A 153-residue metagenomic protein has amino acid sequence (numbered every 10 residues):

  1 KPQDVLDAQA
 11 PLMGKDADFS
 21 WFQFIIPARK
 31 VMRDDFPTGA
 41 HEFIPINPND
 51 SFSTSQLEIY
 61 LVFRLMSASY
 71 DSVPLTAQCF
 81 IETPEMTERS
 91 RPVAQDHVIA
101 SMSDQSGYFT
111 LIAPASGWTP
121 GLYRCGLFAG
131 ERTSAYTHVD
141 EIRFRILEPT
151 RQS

Functional and structural regions predicted by a protein language model:
K1-P37: A eukaryote-biased signal for short, well-structured alpha-helical docking elements
R29-P74: Contiguous beta-strand segments within globular domains
I59-A68, D96-R124, A129: Short, solvent-exposed, Trp/other aromatic-anchored flexible loops in extracytoplasmic proteins
M66-A68, P74, F80, I112-P114 (+1 more regions): Solvent-exposed residues in well-ordered beta-strands and their adjoining turns, especially edge/terminal strands
S69-S90, L127: Extended low-complexity, serine/threonine- and proline-enriched intrinsically disordered segments
Q78, G117-E148: Internal, hydrophobic beta-strand segments that form the core of beta-sheet-rich folds
E88-Q95, I99, S134-R143: Local beta-strand/beta-hairpin segments that build beta-sheet-rich folds
R151-S153: Short, solvent-exposed mixed-charge patches
